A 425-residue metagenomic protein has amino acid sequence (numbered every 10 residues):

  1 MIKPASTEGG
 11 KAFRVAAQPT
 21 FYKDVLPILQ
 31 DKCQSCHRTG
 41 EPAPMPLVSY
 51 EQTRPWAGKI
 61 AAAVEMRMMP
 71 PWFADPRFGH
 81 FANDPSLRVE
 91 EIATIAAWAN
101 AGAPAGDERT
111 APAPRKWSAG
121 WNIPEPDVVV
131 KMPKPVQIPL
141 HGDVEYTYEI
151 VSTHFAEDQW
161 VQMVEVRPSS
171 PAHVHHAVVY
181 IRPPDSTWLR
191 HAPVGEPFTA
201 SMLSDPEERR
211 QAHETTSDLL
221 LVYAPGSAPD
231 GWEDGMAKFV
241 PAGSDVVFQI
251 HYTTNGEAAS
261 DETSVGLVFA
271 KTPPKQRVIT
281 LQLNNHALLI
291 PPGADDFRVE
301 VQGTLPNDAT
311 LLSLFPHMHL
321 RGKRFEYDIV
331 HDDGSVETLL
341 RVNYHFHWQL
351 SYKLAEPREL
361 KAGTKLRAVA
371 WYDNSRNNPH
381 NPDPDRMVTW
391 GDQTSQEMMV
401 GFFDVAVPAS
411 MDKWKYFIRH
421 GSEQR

Functional and structural regions predicted by a protein language model:
M1-V15: N-terminal beta-alpha lobe that positions the nucleotide/phosphoryl donor in ATP/NTP-coupled carboxylate activation
P4, P27, P70-P71, E233 (+2 more regions): Proline-rich low-complexity regions
A5-S6, Q52, S169, H319: Short polar/acidic secondary-structure junctions
G10, C33, P42, P183 (+1 more regions): Active-site-proximal flexible loops/turns
R14-V151, F155, G243-Q249, T254-G256: Aromatic- and Gly/Pro-enriched helix-to-coil junctions and flexible linker segments
I123-R425: His-enriched metal-coordination microenvironments in redox/metal-binding proteins
